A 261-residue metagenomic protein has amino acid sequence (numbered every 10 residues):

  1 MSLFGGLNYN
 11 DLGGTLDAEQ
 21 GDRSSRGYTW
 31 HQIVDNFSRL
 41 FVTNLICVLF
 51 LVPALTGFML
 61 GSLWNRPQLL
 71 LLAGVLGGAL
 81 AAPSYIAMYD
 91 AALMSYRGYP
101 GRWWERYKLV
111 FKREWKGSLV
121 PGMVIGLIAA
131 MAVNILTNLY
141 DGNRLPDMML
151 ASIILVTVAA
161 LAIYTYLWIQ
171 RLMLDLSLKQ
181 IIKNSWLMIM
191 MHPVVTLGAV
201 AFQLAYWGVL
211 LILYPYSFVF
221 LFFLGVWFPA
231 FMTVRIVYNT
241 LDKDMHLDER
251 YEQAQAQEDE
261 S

Functional and structural regions predicted by a protein language model:
M1-L139, N143-D147, I163-T165, Q170-S261: Helix-coil boundary and N-terminal low-complexity module in membrane systems
I154-Y164: Generic alpha-helical transmembrane segments
